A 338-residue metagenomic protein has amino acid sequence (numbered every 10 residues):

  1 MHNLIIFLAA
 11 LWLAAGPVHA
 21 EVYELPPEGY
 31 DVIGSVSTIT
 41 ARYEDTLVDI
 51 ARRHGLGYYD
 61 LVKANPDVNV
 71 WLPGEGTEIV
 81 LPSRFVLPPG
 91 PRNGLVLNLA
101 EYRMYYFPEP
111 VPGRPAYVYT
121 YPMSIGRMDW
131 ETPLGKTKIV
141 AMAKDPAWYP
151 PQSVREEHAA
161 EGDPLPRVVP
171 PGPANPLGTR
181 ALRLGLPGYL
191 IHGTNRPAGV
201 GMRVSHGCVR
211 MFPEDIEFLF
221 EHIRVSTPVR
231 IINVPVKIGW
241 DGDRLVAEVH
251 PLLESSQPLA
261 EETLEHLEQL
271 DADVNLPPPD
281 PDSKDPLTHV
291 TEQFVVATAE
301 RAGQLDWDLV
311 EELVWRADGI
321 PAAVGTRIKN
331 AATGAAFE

Functional and structural regions predicted by a protein language model:
I5-A15: Bacterial N-terminal signal peptides
G16-V22: Sec/Tat signal peptide C-region and signal peptidase I cleavage site
V22-G55: Primarily a LysM-type cell-wall glycan-binding module
R42-L72, G113-Y117: LysM (lysin motif) carbohydrate-binding repeats in extracellular/periplasmic proteins that recognize
E44, G74-I79, S226-V229: Loop/turn positions that initiate beta-strands
I50-G57, A64-V68, P82, M142-D145 (+4 more regions): Structured segments of extracytoplasmic/periplasmic soluble domains in secreted or envelope-associated proteins
G57-Y59, G74-K136, V140-P146, E254 (+1 more regions): Cell wall/extracellular polymer interaction/catalysis modules
S153-E338: Exported/periplasmic cell-wall-interacting domains
